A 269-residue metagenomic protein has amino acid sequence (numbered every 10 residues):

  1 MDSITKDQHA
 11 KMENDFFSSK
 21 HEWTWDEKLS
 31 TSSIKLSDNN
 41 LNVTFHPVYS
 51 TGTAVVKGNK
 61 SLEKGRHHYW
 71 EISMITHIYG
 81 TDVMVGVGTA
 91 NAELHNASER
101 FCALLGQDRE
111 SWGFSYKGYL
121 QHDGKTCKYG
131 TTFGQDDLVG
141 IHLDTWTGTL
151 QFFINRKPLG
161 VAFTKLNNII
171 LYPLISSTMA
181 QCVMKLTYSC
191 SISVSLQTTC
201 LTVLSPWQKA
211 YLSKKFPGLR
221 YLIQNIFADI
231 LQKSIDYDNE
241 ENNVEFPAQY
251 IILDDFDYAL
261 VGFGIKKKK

Functional and structural regions predicted by a protein language model:
M1-K269: PRY/SPRY (B30.2) beta-sandwich protein-interaction domains and their adjacent Ser/Pro/Gly-rich low-complexity linkers
